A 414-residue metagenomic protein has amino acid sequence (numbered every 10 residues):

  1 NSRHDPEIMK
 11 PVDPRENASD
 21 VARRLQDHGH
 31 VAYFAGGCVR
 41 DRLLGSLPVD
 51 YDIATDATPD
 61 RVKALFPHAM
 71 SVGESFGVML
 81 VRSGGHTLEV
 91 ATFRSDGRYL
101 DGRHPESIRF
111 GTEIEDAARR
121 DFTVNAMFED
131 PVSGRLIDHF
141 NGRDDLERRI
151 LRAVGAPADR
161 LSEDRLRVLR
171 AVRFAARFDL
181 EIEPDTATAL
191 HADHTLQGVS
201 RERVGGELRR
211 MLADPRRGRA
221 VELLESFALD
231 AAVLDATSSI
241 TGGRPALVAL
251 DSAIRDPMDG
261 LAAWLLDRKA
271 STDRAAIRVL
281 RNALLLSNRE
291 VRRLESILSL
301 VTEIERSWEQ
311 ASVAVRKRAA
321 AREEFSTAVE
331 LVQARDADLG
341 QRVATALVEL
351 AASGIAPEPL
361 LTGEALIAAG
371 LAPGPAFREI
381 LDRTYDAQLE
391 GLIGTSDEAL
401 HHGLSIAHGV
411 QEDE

Functional and structural regions predicted by a protein language model:
N1-E414: Catalytic cores of the polymerase beta-like nucleotidyltransferase superfamily and closely associated nucleotide
